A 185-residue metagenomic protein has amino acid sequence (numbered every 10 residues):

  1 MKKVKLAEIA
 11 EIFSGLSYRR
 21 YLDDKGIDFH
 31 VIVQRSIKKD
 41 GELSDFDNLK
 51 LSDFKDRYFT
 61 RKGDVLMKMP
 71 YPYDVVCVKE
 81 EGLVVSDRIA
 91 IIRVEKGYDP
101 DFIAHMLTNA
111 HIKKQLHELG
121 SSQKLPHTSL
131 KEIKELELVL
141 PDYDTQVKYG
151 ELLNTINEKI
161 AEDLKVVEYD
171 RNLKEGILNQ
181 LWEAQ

Functional and structural regions predicted by a protein language model:
M1-Y21, K25-I27, E135, L140-Q185: Non-catalytic DNA-recognition/assembly elements of restriction-modification systems
V4-R20, Q34-K62: Sequence-specific dsDNA recognition surfaces
L22-F29, Y58-T60, C77-R88: Short, surface-exposed loop/turn microsegments at beta-strand edges and helix-strand junctions
I32, I92, L136: Hydrophobic residues at beta-strand termini and immediately following loops that shape nucleotide-binding pockets
L51-D74, I133: Short hydrophobic interaction/assembly module
M67-T108: A short beta-sheet element
V84-D87, S122-V147: A short glycine-rich beta-alpha junction/loop motif
D101-Q123: Glycine- and charge-enriched low-complexity intrinsically disordered segments
